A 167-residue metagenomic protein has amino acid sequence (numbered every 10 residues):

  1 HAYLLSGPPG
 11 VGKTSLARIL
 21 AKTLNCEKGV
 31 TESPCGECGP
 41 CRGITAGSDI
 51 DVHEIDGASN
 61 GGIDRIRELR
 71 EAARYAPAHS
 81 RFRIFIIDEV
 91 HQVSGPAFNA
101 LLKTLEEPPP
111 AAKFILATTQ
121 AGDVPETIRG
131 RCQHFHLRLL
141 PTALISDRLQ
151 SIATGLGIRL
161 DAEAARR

Functional and structural regions predicted by a protein language model:
H1-H134, L144-T154, E163: P-loop/Walker A NTP-binding region and its immediately flanking N-terminal helices in P-loop NTPase folds
R159-R167: Amphipathic alpha-helical segments of the small helical/lid subdomains adjacent to P-loop NTPase cores
